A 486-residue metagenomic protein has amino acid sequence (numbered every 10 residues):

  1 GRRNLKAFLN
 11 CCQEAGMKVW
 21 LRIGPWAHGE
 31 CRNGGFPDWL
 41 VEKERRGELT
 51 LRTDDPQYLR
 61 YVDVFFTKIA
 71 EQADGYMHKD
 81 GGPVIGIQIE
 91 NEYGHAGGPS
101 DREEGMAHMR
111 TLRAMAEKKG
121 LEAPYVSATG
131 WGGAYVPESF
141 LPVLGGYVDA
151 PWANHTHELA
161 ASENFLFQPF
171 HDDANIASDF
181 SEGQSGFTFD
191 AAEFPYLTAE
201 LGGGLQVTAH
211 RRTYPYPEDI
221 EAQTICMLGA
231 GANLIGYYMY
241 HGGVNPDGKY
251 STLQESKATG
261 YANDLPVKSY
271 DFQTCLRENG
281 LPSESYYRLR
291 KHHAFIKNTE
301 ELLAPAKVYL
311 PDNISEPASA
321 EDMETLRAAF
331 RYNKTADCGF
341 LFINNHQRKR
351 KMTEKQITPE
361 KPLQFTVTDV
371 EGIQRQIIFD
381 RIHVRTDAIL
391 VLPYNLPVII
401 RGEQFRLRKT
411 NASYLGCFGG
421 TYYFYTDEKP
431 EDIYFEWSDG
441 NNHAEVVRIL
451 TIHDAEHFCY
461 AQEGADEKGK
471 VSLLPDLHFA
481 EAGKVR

Functional and structural regions predicted by a protein language model:
G1-R32, D38, R113-K118: Aromatic-lined substrate-binding rim segments of carbohydrate-active enzymes
R3-F8, I69-D74, M109-A114, I176-Q184 (+2 more regions): Short alpha-helical segments and helix-capping/turn motifs at coil-helix boundaries
R22-C31, P83-E92, T129-G133, E200-L201 (+1 more regions): Short, solvent-exposed turn/loop segments enriched in Gly/Ser/Thr/Pro and often Arg
G24, E30-G35, G97-S100, V136-E138 (+3 more regions): Short, solvent-exposed loop/turn and secondary-structure capping segments
A27-A73, G97: Active-site-adjacent "subsite" loops/lids of carbohydrate-active enzymes
G47, Y58-Q72, D80-I85, G94 (+5 more regions): Carbohydrate-binding surfaces of carbohydrate-active enzymes
E92-D172, V244-Y250, S315-F330, T335-A336: Substrate-binding cleft/loops of secretory-pathway carbohydrate-active enzymes
P137-A209, Q223, N263-L265, S269 (+1 more regions): Glycoside hydrolase catalytic-domain groove-lining segments
